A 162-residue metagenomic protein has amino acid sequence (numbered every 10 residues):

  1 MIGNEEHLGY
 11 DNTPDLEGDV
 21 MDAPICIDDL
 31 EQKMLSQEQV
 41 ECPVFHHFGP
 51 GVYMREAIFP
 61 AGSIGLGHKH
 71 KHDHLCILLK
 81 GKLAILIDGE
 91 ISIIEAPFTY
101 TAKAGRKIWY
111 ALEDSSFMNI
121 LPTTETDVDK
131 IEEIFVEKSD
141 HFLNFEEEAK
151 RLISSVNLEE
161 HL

Functional and structural regions predicted by a protein language model:
M1-E56, D88, F145-L162: A short, N-terminal "cap"/entry segment at the start of jelly-roll beta-barrel domains of the cupin/DSBH fold
Y53-H70: Conserved short histidine dyad/triad with adjacent acidic residue
R55, L66, I85-L86, A102 (+1 more regions): Short hydrophobic/aromatic-rich beta-strand segments that constitute the beta-sheet cores of beta-sandwich/beta-barrel
H70-G89: Glycine- and acidic-residue-biased ligand/ion/polar-headgroup-sensing regions
L75, K82, R106-I108, D114-S116: Structural motif
A84-I108: Short acidic-glycine-tyrosine-enriched beta hairpin
L112-L162: Double-stranded beta-helix
